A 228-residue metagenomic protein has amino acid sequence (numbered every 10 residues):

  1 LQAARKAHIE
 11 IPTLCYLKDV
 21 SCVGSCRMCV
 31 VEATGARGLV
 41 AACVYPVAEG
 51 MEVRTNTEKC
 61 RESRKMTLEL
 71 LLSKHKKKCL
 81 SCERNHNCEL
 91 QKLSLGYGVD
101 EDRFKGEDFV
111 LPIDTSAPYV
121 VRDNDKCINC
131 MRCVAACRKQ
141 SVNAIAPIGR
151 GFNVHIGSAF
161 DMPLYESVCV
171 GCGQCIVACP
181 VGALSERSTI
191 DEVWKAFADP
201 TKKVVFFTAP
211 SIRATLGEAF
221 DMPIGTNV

Functional and structural regions predicted by a protein language model:
L1, T57, A209: Residue-level signal for threonine
L1-T34: A basic, amphipathic helix-loop patch mediating RNA/tRNA/ribosome contacts
P12, E52-V53, A214-L216: Short small-residue beta-strand/loop micro-motif enriched in glycine and branched aliphatics
C22, N153-H155, I212-L216: Flexible loop/turn segments at secondary-structure boundaries
R27-V31, A36-G171, L184-A196, K203: Fe-S ferredoxin-like electron-transfer domains and their immediately adjacent linker/connector regions across
S185-V228: Iron-sulfur cluster-binding electron-transfer modules in prokaryotic oxidoreductases
